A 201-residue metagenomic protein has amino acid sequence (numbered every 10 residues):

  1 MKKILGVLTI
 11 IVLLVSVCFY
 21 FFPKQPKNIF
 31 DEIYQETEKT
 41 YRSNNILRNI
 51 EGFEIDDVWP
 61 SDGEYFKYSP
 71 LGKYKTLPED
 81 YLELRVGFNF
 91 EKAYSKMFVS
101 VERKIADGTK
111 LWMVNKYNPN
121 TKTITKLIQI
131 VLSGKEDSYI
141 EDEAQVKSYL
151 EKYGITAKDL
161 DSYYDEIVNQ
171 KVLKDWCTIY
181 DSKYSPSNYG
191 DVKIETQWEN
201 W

Functional and structural regions predicted by a protein language model:
I4-F21: Hydrophobic membrane-insertion alpha-helices, especially the h-region of bacterial N-terminal signal peptides
V17-K104: N-terminal export/targeting and maturation segments
S69-W201: Extracytoplasmic electrostatic interaction patches
